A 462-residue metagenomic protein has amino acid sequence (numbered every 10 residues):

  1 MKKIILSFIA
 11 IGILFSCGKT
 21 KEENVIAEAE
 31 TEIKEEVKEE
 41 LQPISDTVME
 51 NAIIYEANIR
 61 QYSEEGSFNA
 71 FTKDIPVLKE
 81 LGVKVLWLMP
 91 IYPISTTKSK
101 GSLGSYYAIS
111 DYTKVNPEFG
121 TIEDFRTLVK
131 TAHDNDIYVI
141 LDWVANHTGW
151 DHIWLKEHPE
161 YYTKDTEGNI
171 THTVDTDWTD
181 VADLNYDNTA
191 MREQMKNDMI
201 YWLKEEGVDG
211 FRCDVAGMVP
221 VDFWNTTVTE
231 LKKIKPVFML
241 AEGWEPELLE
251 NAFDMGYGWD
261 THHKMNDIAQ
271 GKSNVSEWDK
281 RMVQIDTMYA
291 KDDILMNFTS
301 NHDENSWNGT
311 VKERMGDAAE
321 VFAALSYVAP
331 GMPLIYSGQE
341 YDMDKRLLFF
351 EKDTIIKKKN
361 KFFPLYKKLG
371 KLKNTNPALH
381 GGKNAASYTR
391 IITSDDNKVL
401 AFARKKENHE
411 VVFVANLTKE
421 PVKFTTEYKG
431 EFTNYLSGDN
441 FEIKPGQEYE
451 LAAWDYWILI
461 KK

Functional and structural regions predicted by a protein language model:
M1-I4, K19: Positively charged n-region of N-terminal signal peptides that target proteins for export
I4-G12: Sec-dependent N-terminal signal peptides
F15-S16: C-terminal motif of bacterial Sec signal peptides marking the signal peptidase cleavage site
I26-V37, D198, K204, D214-L295 (+7 more regions): Active-site-proximal helices and loops of the catalytic beta/alpha 8
E35-K84, P90-E206, T226-K233, F238: Substrate-binding/active-site clefts of carbohydrate-active enzymes
M296-M315, A319-N360: Aromatic/acidic polysaccharide-binding cleft in carbohydrate-active enzymes
V414-T418: Asparagine-centered strand-capping/turn motif at beta-strand->loop junctions
I443-K462: C-terminal beta-strand-rich structural cap/linker in extracellular carbohydrate-active enzymes
